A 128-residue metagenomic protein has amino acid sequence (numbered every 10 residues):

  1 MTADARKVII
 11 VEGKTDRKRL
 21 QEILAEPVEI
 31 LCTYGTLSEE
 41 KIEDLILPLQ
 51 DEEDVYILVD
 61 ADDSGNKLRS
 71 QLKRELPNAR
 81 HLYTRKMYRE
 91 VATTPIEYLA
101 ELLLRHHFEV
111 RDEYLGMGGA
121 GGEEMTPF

Functional and structural regions predicted by a protein language model:
M1-I9: A short, flexible N-terminal coil/short beta segment enriched in small residues
T2-A3, E22-F128: TOPRIM fold recognition
I9-I10, I57: Conserved SAM-binding loop
V11-G13, S38: A general structural motif
G13-K14, A61: Helix N-cap/beta->alpha junction signal
D16-R19: Short N-terminal binding/cap micro-motifs at the start of the first secondary-structure element
